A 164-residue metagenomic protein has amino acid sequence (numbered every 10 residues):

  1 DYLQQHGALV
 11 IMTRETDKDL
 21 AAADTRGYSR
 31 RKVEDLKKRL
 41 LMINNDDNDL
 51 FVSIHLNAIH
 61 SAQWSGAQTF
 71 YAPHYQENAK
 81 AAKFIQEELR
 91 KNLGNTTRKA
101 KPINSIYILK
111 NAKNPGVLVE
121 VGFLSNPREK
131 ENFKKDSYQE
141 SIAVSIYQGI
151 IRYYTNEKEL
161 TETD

Functional and structural regions predicted by a protein language model:
D1-D164: Active-site-proximal helix/loop segments of hydrolytic enzymes
